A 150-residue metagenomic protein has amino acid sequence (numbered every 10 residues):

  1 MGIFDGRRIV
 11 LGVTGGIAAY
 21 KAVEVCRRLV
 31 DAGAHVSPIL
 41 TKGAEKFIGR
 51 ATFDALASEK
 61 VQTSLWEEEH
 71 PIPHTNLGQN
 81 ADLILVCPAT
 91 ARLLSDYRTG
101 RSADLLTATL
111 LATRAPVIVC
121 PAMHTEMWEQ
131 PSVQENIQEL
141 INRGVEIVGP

Functional and structural regions predicted by a protein language model:
M1-V119, H124-P150: A cross-family phosphate/adenosyl-ligand binding-site feature
